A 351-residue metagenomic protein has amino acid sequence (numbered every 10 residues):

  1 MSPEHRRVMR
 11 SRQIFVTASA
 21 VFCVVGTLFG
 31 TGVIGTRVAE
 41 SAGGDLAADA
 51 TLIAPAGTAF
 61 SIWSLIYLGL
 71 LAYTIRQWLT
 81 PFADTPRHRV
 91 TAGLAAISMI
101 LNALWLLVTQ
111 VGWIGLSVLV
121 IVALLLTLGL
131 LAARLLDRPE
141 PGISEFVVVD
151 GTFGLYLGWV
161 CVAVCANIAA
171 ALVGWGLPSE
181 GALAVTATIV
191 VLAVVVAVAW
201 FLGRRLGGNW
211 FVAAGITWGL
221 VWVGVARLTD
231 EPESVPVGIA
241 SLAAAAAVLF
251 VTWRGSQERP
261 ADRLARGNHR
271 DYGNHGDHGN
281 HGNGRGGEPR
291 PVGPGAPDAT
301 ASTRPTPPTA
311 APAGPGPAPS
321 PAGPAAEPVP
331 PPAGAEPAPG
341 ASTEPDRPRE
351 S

Functional and structural regions predicted by a protein language model:
V8, L79-T80, R134-P139, V251-H269: Membrane-interface capping segments at transmembrane-helix boundaries
A18-G26, L94-W105, A123-L131, V149-N167 (+1 more regions): Alpha-helical transmembrane segments of multi-pass integral membrane proteins
A20-V38: Alpha-helical transmembrane segments of multi-pass membrane proteins
L46-I62, V147-Y156, G176-A187: Short aromatic-rich membrane-water interface segments that cap or initiate transmembrane helices in multi-pass membrane
A54-A59, S179-V195, G224-L249: Membrane-interface transmembrane-helix boundary segments in multi-pass integral membrane proteins
L68-H88, A92, A96-V118, V122-E145: Internal transmembrane alpha-helix with an interfacial aromatic "cap," most often the third helix
L104-V118, W175-A182, L202-L206, L228-S234: Membrane-interface helix caps and helix-loop-helix hairpins in membrane proteins
W210-V221: Central hydrophobic cores of alpha-helical transmembrane segments in multi-pass integral membrane proteins
